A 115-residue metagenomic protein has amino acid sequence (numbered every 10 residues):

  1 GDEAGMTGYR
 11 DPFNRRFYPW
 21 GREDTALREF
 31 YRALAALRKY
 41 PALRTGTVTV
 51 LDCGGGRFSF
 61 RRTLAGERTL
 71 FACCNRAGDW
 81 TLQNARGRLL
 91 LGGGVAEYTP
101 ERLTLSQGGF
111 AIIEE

Functional and structural regions predicted by a protein language model:
G1-T25: Aromatic/acidic polysaccharide-binding cleft in carbohydrate-active enzymes
D2-A4, G21-E23, A36-R38, T63-R68 (+2 more regions): Carbohydrate-binding surfaces of carbohydrate-active enzymes
M6-G8, W20, T45, C53 (+1 more regions): Generic structural "secondary-structure junction" signal
Y18-V50: Aromatic- and carboxylate-lined catalytic core of secreted/periplasmic carbohydrate-active enzymes
V48-D52, R61, V95-Y98, L103: Short, exposed beta-strand/loop patches in secreted or surface proteins that constitute
L51-N84: Carbohydrate-binding surface patches
A85-G94: Solvent-exposed beta-hairpin/edge-strand motifs
Y98-E115: C-terminal beta-strand-rich structural cap/linker in extracellular carbohydrate-active enzymes
